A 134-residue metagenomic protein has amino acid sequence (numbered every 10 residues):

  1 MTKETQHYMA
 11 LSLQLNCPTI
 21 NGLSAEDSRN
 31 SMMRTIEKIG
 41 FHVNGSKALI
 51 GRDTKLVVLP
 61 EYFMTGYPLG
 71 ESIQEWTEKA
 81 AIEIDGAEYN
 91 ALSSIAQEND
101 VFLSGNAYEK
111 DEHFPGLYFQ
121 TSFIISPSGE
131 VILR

Functional and structural regions predicted by a protein language model:
M1-R134: Hydrophobic structural segments
